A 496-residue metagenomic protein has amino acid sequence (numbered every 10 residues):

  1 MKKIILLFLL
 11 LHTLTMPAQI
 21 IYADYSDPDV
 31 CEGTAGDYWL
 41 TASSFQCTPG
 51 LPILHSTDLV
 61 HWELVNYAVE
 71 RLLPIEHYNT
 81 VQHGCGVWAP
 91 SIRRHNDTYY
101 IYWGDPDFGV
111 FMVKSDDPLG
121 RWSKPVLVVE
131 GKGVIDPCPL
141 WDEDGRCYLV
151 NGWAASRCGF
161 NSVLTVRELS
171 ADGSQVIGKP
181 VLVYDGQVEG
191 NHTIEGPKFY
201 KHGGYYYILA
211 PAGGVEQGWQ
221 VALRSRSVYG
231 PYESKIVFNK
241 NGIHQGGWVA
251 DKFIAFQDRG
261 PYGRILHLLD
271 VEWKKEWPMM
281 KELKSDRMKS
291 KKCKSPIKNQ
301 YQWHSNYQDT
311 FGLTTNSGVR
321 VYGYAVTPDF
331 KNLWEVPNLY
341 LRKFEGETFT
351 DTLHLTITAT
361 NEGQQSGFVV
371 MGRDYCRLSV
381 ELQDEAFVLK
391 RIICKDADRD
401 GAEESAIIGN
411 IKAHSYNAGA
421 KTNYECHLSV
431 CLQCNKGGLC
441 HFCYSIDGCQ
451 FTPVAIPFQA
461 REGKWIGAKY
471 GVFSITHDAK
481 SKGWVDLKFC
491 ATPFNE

Functional and structural regions predicted by a protein language model:
K3-P17: Sec-dependent N-terminal signal peptides
Q19-Y22, W62-T80, M112-G131, E168-H192 (+2 more regions): Blade-edge beta-strand/turn elements of extracellular beta-propeller and related beta-sheet repeat scaffolds
V30-C47, L54, Q82, V87-P106 (+9 more regions): Hydrophobic core segments of beta-strands in well-ordered, beta-rich domains
T41-E70: Beta-propeller domains
G50-P52, V110-V113, T165, W219-L223 (+1 more regions): A short loop-to-beta-strand structural motif that recurs across blades of beta-propeller domains
S56, S115-D116, L169, A222-R226 (+2 more regions): Conserved Ser/Thr-centered positions that define the repeating blades of beta-propeller domains
S234-A250, A455-K469: Conserved blade-ending motifs and adjacent loop-strand segments that build the rim/top face of beta-propeller domains
E276-E496: Extracellular glycan-recognition regions
